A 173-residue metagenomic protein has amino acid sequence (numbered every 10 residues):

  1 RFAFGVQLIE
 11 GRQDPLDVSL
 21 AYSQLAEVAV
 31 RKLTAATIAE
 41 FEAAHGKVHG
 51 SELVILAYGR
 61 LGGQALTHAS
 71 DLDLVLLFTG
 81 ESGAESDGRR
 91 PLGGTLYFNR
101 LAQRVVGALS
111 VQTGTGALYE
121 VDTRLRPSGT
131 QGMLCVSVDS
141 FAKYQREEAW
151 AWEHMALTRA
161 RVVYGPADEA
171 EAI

Functional and structural regions predicted by a protein language model:
R1-I173: A nucleotide- and high-energy phosphate-metabolite-utilizing enzyme signature
